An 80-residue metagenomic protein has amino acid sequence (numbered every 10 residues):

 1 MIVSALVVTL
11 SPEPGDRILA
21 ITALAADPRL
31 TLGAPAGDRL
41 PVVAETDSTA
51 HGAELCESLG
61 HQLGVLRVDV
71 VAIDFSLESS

Functional and structural regions predicted by a protein language model:
M1-L10: Short glycine-/aliphatic-rich beta-strand segments at the starts of folded cytosolic domains
V3, P14-I18, L24: The feature represents the first ordered module of a protein
E13-G15, E45-H51: Helix N-cap motif at beta-to-alpha junctions
L19-D27, E54-Q62: Short amphipathic alpha-helices in soluble, non-transmembrane regions that often serve as interface/regulatory elements
L30, L59-V71: Short acidic amphipathic segments
L32-P35: Short beta-strand
G37-S48, V70-S80: Short proline/glycine- and acidic-rich turn/helix-capping motifs at secondary-structure junctions
